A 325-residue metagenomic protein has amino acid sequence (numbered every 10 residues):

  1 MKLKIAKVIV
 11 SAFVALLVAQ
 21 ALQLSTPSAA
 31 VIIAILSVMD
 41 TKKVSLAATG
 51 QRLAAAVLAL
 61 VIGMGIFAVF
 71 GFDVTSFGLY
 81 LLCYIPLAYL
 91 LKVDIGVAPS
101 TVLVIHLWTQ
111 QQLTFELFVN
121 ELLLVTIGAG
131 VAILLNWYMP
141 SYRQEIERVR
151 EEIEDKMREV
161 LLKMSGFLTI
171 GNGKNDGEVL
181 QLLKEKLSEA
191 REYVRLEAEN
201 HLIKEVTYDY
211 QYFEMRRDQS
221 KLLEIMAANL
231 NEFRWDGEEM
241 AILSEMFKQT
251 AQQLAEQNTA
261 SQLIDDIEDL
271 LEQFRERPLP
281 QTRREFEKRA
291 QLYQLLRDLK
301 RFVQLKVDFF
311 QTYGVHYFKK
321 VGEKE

Functional and structural regions predicted by a protein language model:
M1-E178: A transmembrane helix-and-boundary motif of multi-pass membrane transporters/channels
L36-S37, G96-S100, V104-H106, V194 (+3 more regions): Long, contiguous hydrophobic alpha-helical segments, chiefly transmembrane helices and signal peptides
V44, Q144-E147, E151, K174 (+6 more regions): Generic alpha-helical secondary structure signal
P140-G237: C-terminal membrane-adjacent module
V160-M164, T207-E325: Soluble C-terminal extramembrane regulatory/interaction domains of multi-pass membrane proteins
